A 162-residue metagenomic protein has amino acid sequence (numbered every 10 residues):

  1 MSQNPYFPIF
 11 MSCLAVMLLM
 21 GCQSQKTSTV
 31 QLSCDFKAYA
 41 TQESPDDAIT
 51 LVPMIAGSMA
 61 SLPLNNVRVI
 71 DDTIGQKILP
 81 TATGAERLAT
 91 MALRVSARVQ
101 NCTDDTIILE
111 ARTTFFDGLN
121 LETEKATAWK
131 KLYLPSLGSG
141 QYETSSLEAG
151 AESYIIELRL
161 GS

Functional and structural regions predicted by a protein language model:
M1-C22: Sec-dependent bacterial lipoprotein signal peptides
M20-R94, C102, G118, S146-L147 (+2 more regions): Membrane engagement elements in two modes
Q100-L134: The feature marks short-to-medium sequence segments in extracytoplasmic or secretory-pathway proteins
L121-S153: Short, solvent-exposed, Trp/other aromatic-anchored flexible loops in extracytoplasmic proteins
